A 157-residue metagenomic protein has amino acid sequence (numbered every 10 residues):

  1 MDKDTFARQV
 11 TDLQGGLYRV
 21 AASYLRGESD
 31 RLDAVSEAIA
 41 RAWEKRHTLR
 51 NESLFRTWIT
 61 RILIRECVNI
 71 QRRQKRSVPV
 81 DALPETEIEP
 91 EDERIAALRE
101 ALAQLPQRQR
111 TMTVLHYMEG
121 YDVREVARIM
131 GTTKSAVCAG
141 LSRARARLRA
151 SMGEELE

Functional and structural regions predicted by a protein language model:
M1-R19, S23, W43, R110: A short, charge-rich alpha-helical start-of-domain segment used by transcription regulators
Q14, Y18, I39, P106 (+2 more regions): C-terminal flanking helix
R19, D33-A40, E44, S53-R65: Structural recognition of an alpha-helix C-terminal capping motif at a helix-to-coil junction
E44-R50, R61-D81, E91: Arg/Lys-rich amphipathic alpha helix in sigma70-family domain 2
I64, V68, R124, M130-E154: DNA-recognition helix of helix-turn-helix
N69, R76-L102, D122, E157: Internal acidic/polar
M112-H116: A short pre-motif secondary-structure segment
